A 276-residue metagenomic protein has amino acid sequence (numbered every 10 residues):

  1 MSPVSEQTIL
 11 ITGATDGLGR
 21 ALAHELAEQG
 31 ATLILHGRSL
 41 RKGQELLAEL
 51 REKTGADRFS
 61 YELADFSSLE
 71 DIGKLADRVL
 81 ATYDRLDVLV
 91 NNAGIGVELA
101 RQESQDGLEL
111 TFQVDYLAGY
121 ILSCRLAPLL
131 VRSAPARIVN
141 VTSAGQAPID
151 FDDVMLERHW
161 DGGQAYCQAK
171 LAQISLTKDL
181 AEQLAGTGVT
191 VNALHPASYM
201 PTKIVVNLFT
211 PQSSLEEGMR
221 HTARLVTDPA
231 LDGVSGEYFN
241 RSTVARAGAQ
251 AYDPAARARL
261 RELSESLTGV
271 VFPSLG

Functional and structural regions predicted by a protein language model:
S2-G37: Canonical Rossmann dinucleotide-binding motif of NAD(H)/NADP(H)-dependent dehydrogenases/reductases, specifically
S5, E52-F59, R78-N91, V97 (+1 more regions): A glycine-rich helix->loop->beta "capping" turn within Rossmann-like NAD(P)(H)-dependent oxidoreductase domains
T8-I11, L89-V90, I138: Conserved hydrophobic beta-strands of the Rossmann-like cofactor-binding core in SDR/related NAD(P)H-dependent
A14, H36-Q44, F66: N-terminal Rossmann-fold cofactor-binding loop
L40, E62-D77: The beta1-alpha1 cofactor-binding region of Rossmann-like NAD(H)/NADP(H)-dependent oxidoreductases
G94-F112, V131-T187, H195-T210: Catalytic loop of short-chain dehydrogenase/reductase
Y116-L117: Ankyrin-repeat alpha-helix packing hotspot
T210-E262, S266, V270: C-terminal helical subdomain
